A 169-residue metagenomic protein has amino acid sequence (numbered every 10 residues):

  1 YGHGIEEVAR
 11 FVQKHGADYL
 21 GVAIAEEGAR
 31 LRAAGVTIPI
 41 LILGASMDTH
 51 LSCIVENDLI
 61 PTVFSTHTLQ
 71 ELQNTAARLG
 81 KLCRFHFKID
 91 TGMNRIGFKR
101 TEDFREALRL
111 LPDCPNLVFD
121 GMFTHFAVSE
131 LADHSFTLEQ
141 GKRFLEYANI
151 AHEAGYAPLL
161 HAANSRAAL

Functional and structural regions predicted by a protein language model:
Y1-H15, Q70, T75, K81-R84 (+1 more regions): Active-site loop/helix belt of alpha/beta enzymes
Y1-L59, V63-L72: N-terminal active-site wall of soluble small-molecule enzyme domains
